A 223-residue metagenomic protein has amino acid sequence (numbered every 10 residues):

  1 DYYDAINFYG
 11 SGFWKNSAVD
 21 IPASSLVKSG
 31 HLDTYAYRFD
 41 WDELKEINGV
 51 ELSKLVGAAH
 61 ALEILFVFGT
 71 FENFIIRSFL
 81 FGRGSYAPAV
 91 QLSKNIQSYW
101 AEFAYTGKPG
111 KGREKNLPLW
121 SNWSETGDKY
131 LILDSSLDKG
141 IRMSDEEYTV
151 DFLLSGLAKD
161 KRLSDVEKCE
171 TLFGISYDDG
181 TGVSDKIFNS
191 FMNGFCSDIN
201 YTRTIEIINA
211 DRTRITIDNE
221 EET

Functional and structural regions predicted by a protein language model:
D1-P88, Y99, T106: Substrate-gating cap/lid region and adjacent catalytic-acid/histidine neighborhood within extracellular/lumenal
V27-T34, D42-E43, I76-E222: Alpha/beta-hydrolase-fold serine-hydrolase catalytic core, especially in secreted/extracellular enzymes
